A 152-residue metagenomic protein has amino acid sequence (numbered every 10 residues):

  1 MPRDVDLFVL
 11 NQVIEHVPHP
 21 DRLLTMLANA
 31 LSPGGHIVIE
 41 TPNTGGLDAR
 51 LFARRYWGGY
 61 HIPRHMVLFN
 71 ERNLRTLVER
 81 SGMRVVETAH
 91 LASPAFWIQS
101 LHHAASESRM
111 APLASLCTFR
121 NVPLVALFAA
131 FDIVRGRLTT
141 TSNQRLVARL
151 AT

Functional and structural regions predicted by a protein language model:
M1-F52, L68-R80, Q144-T152: Conserved SAM-binding loop
L10, I62, V86: Replace "UDP/GDP/ADP/TDP-sugars" with "nucleotide-sugars
V38-E40, G58, L116-N121: N-terminal start-of-chain detector that recognizes signal peptides and the immediate post-cleavage beginning
R54-G58, L138-T139: Short, flexible turn/loop "capping" segments at secondary-structure junctions
W57-R72: Acceptor-substrate binding/catalytic loop of class I
M83: Short phosphate-binding/catalytic loops that engage adenosine nucleotides
E87-T152: A C-terminal cap/extension of S-adenosyl-L-methionine-dependent methyltransferases that defines the acceptor-substrate
